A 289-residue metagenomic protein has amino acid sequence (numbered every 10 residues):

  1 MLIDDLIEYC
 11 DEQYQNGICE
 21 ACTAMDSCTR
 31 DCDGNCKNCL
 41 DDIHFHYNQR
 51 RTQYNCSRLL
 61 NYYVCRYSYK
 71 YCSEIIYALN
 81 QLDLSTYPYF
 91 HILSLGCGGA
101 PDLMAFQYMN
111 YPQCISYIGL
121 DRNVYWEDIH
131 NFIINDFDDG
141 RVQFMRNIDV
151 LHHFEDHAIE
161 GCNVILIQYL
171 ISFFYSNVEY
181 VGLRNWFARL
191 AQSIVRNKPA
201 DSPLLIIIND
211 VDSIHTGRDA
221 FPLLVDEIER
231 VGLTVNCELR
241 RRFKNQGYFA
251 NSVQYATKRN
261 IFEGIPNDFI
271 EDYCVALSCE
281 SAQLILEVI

Functional and structural regions predicted by a protein language model:
M1-H44: N-terminal auxiliary segments of SAM/dcSAM-dependent transferases
Y47-S85: Class I SAM-dependent methyltransferase Rossmann-like catalytic core, especially the SAM/SAH-binding loop
G99-P112: Conserved SAM-binding loop of SAM-dependent methyltransferases across substrates and taxa, primarily the Class I
S116-D121: Conserved SAM-binding motif I beta-strand of class I
I129-I159: S-adenosyl-L-methionine
C162-L183: A short SAM/SAH-binding and catalytic strip from SAM-dependent methyltransferases
A200-V211: Conserved beta-strand signature within the Rossmann-like core of class I S-adenosyl-L-methionine
H215-I289: Class I S-adenosyl-L-methionine
